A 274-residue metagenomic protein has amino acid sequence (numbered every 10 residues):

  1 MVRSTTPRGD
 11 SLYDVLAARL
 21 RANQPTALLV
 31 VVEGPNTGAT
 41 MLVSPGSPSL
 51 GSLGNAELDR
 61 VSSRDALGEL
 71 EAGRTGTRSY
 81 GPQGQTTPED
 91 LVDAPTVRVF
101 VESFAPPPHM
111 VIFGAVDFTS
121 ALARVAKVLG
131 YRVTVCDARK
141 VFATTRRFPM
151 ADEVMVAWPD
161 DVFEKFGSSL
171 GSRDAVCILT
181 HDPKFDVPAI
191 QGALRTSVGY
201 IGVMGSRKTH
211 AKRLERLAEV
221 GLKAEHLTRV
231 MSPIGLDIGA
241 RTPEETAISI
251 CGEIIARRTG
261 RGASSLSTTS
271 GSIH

Functional and structural regions predicted by a protein language model:
M1-A138, F142-M155, F166-D174, T209 (+2 more regions): Segments forming oxygen-rich coordination pockets for charged ligands
G130, A151-D152, S197-V198, H226-L227: A generic structural signal for alpha->beta connector loops
C136, A175, T180-H181, Q191-R216: ADP-ribose/adenylate-binding Rossmann-like module
A157-F163, K184: Conserved SAM/SAH-binding loop
F163-G167, V187, Q191: Amphipathic, non-transmembrane alpha-helical secondary structure
R173, P183-D186: Switch/coupling sub-region of P-loop NTPases
V198, M204-H274: Adenosine-phosphate binding glycine-rich loop
